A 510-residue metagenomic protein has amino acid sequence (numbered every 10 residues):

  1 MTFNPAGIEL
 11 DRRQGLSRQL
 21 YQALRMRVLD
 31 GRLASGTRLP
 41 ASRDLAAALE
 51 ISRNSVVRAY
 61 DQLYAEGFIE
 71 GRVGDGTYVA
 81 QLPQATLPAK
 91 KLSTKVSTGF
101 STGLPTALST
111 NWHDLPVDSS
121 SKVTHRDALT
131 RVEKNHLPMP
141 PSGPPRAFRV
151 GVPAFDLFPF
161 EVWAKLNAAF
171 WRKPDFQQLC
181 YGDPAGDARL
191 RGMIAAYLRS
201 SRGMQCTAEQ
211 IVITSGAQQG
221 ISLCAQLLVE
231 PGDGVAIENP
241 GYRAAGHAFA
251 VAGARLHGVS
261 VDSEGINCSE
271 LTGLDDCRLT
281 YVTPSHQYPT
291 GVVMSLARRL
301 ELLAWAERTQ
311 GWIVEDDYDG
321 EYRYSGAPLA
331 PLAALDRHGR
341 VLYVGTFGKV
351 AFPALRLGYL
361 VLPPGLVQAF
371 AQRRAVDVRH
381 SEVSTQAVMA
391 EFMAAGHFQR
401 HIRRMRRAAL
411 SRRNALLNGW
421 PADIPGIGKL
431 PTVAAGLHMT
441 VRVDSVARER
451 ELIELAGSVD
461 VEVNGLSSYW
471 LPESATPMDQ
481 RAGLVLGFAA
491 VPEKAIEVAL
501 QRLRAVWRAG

Functional and structural regions predicted by a protein language model:
M1-F170, G365, A371, A375-E382 (+8 more regions): N-terminal basic, amphipathic alpha-helical segments
L49, A252, R308-T309, G339 (+2 more regions): Helix C-cap/helix->beta junction micro-motif
Q62, G234, R255, W312 (+1 more regions): Residue-level detector of anion-binding/catalytic polar loops
P153, P284-Y288, K349, V491: Short glycine-rich anion-binding loops that position phosphate/pyrophosphate groups of nucleotides and phosphorylated
N167-T309, G320-Y322, A327-H338, A409 (+1 more regions): Conserved core of the PLP fold type I
I211, G311, V341, I427-G428 (+1 more regions): Short, conserved active-site loop motifs that form the nucleotide-linked donor/cofactor pocket
L335-A369, S381-S384: Active-site PLP attachment segment
